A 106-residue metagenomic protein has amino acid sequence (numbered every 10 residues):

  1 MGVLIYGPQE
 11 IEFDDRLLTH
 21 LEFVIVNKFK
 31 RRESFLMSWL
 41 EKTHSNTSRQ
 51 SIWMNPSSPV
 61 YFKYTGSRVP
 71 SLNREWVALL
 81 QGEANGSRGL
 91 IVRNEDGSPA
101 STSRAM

Functional and structural regions predicted by a protein language model:
M1, K30-S34: A short, compositionally biased
M1-D14: Short, extreme N-terminal segment that most often corresponds to the first beta-strand
L4, M54-G66, L80-G82, G89-L90: Generic preference for hydrophobic/aromatic residues in regular secondary structure cores
I11, E33-T65: Short, structured protein-protein interaction patches enriched in aromatics and acidic/basic residues, typified by
F13, E22-F23, N27, N46: N-terminal intrinsically disordered, cationic/polar leader segments that include organellar targeting peptides
R16, H20-V24, E75, L79: Long, highly charged amphipathic alpha-helices
S67-M106: Mixed-charge, glycine-accented linear interaction segment located at domain edges/termini
